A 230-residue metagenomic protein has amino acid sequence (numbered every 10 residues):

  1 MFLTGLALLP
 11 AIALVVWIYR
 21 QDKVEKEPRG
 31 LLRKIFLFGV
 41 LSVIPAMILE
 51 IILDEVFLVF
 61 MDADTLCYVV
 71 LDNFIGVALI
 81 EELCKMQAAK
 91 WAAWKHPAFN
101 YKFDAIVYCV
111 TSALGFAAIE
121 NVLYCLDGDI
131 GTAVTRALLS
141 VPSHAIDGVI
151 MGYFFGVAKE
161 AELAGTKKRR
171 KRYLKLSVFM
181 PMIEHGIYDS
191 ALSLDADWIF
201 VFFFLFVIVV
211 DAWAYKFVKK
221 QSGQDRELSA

Functional and structural regions predicted by a protein language model:
M1-A230: Hydrophobic alpha-helical segments at protein termini of multi-pass membrane proteins
